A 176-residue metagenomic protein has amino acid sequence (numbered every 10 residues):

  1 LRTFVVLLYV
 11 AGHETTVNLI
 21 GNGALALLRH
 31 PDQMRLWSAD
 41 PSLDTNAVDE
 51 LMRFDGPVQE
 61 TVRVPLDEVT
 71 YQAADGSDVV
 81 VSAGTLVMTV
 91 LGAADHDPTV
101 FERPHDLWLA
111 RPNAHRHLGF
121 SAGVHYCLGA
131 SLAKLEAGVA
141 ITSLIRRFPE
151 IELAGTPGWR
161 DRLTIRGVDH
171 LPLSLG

Functional and structural regions predicted by a protein language model:
L1-G176: Cytochrome P450
